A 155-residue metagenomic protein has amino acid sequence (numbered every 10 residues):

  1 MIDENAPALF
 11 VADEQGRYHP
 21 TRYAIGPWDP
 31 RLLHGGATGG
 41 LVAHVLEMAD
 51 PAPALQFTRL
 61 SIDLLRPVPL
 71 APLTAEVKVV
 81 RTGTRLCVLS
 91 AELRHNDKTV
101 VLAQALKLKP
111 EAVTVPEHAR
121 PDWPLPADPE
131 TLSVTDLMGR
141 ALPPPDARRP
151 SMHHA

Functional and structural regions predicted by a protein language model:
M1-A155: Terminal targeting signals and extreme-terminal segments of soluble enzymes
